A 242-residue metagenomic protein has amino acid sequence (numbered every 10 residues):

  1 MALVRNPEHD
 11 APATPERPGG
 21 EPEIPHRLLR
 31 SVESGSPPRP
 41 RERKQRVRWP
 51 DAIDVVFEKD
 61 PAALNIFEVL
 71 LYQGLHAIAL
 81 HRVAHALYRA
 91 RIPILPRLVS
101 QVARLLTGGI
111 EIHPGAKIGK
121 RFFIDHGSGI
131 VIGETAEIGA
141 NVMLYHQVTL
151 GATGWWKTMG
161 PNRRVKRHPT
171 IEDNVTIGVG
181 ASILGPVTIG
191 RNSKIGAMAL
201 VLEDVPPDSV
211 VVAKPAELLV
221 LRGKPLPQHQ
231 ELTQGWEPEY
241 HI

Functional and structural regions predicted by a protein language model:
M1-L105, G223-I242: Terminal amphipathic alpha-helical/low-complexity segments used for targeting or macromolecular assembly
I66, G108, V201: Glycine-rich, flexible loop/turn motifs
A103-P114: A short, well-structured juxtamembrane/interface segment
H113-P114, G119-K120, D125-E134, G139-A140 (+11 more regions): Left-handed beta-helix
K157-T158, P238: Intrinsic disorder/low-complexity segments enriched in polar/charged and small flexible residues
R163: Beta-strand-rich ligand-recognition modules
